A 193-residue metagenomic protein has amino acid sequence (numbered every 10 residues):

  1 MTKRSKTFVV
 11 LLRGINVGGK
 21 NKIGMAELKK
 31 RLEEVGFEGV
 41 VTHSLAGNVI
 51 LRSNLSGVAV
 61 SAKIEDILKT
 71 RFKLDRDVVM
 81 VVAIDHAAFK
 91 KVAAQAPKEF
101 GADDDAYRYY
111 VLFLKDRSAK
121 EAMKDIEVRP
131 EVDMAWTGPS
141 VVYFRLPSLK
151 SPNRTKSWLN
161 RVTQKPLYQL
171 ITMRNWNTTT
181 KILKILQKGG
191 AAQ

Functional and structural regions predicted by a protein language model:
T2-A46, I50-Q193: Surface-exposed, charge/polar-rich loops and edge strands
